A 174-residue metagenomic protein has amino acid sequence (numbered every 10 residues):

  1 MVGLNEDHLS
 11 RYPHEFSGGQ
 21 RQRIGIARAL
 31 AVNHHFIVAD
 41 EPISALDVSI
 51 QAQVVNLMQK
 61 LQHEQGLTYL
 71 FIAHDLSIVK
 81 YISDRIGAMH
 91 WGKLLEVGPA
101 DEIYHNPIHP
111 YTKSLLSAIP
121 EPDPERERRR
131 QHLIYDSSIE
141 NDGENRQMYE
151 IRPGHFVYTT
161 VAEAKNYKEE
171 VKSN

Functional and structural regions predicted by a protein language model:
Y12-F16, Q20: Conserved ABC ATPase signature
I26, V38, V54: Hydrophobic anchor residue at the start of the ABC signature
A31-H35: A short, proline-enriched helix->beta-strand linker immediately N-terminal to the Walker B motif in ABC-type P-loop
V79-Y81: A short, surface-exposed alpha-helical micro-motif characterized by mixed small hydrophobic and charged/polar residues
R85, V97: Short, glycine/charged-rich "phosphate-handling" switch motifs in NTP-dependent and phosphotransfer domains
P99-E170: Short catalytic/signature loops enriched in Gly
